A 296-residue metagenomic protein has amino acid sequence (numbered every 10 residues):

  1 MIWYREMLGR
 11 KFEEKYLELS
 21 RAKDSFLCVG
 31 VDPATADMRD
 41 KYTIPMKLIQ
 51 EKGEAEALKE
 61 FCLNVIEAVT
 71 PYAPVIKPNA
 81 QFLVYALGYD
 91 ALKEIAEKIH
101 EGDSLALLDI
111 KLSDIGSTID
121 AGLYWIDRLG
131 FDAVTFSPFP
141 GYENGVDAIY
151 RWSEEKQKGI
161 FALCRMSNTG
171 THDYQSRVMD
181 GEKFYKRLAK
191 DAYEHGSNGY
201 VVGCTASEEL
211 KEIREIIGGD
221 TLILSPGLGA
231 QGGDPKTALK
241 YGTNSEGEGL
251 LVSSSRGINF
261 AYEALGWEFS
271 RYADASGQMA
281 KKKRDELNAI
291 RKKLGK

Functional and structural regions predicted by a protein language model:
I2-P78, L83-E94, H100-L105, R271-R291 (+1 more regions): Conserved N-terminal beta1-alpha1 strand-loop-helix module at the mouth
W3-K23, Y142-K156, P235-E246: Short amphipathic alpha-helices and their capping/turn segments at secondary-structure boundaries
K23-L27, Y72-P74, G102-L105, F131-D132 (+4 more regions): Short, well-ordered coil/turn segments that N-cap beta-strands
V29, I76, D109, V134 (+3 more regions): Conserved, mostly hydrophobic/aromatic
G30-A36, N79-L83, K111-I115, F139 (+4 more regions): Active-site beta-loop-alpha junctions enriched in small/polar residues
A34-T35, T43-I49, D114-V201, D220: Conserved anion-binding
V84-K98, I115-A121, F139-K156, T205-I217 (+1 more regions): Active-site-adjacent beta->alpha loops and helix N-cap segments on the catalytic face of soluble alpha/beta enzymes
C204-S253, G257-A261: A C-terminal functional module that forms or caps the active site or interfaces directly with catalytic machinery
